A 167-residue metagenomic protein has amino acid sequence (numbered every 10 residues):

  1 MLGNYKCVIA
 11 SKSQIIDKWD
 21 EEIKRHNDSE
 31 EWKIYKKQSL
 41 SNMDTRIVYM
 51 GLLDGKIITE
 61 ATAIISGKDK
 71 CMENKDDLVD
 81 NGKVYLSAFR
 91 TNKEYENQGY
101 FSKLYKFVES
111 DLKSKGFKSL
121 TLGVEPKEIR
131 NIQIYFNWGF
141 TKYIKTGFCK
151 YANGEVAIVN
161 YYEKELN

Functional and structural regions predicted by a protein language model:
M1-Y35: Short amphipathic alpha-helix that is part of the acyltransferase structural core
K24-D54, T62, K68: Active-site rim helix/loop that mediates acceptor-substrate recognition in acyltransferases
R46-M50, E60, A88, T121 (+1 more regions): Short hydrophobic/aromatic beta-strand element in the GNAT-like acyltransferase core that lines or flanks the acyl-donor
M50, K56-K75, Y85, R90: Conserved beta-strand in the GNAT
T91, N97-S110, N137: Conserved acetyl-CoA-binding loop-helix of GNAT-fold acetyltransferases
L112-V124: Conserved GNAT acetyl-CoA-binding A-motif
E125-I129, N137-W138, I144-N167: C-terminal "cap" of GNAT-fold acetyltransferases
